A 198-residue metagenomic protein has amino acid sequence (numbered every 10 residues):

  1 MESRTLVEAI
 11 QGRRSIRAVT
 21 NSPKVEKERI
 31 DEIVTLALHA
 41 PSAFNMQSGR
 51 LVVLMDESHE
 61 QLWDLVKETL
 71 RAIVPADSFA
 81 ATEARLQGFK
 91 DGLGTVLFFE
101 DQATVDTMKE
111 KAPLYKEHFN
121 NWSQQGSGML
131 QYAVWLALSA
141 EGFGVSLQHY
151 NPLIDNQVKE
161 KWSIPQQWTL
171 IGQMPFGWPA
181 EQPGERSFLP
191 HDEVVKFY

Functional and structural regions predicted by a protein language model:
M1-T95, Y198: N-terminal amphipathic, basic helical "cap/leader" segment at the start of enzyme domains
E2, E8-A9, I16, L170-Y198: C-terminal helix-cap and adjacent tail motif
A37, Q102, K111-E160: Small-aliphatic-rich amphipathic alpha-helix that forms the alpha element of a beta-alpha
V53-M55, E100, W178: A general secondary-structure junction signal
K67-E68, K109-H118, F188: Short, surface-exposed, charged loop/turn segments at secondary-structure junctions
G92-T95, E141, G172: Generic beta-strand structural signal
L97-D106: Short, solvent-exposed beta-strand-terminating loops
K159-Q166, P183-R186: Short proline/glycine-enriched turn/loop segments at secondary-structure junctions
